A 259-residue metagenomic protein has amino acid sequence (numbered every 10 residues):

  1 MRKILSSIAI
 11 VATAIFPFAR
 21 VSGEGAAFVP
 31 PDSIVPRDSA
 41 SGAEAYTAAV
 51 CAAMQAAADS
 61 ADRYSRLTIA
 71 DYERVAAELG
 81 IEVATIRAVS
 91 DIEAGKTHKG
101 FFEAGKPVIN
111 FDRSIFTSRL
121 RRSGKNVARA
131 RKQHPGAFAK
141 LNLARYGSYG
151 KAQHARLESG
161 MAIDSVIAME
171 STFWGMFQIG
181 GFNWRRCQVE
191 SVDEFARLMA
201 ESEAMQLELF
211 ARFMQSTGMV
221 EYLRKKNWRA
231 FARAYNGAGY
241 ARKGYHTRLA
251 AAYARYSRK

Functional and structural regions predicted by a protein language model:
M1-R66: N-terminal secretory targeting signals
S39-K259: Catalytic glycan-binding domains that act on GlcNAc-containing polysaccharides
